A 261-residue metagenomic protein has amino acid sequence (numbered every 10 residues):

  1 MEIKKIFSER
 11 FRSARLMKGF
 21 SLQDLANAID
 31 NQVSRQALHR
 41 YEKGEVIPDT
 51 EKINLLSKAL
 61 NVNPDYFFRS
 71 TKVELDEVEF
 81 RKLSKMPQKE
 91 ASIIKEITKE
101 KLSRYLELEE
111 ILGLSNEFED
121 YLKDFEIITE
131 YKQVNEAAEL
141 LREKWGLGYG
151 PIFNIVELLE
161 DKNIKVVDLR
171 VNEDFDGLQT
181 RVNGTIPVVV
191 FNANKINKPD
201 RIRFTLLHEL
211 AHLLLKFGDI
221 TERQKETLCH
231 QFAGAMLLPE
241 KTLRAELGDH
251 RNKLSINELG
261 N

Functional and structural regions predicted by a protein language model:
M1-N261: Short juxta-domain linker segments that transition from a proline/glycine-rich, charged coil into a short amphipathic
